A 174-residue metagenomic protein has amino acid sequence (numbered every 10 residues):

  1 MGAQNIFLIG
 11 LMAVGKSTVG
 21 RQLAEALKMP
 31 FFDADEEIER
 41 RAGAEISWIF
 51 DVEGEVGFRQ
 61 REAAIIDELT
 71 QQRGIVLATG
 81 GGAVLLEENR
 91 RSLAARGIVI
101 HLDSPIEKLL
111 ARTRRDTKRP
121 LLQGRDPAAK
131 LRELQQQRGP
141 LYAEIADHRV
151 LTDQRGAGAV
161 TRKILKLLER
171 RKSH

Functional and structural regions predicted by a protein language model:
M1-G2, Q22, A26, Q72 (+2 more regions): NTP-dependent small-molecule kinase module
L8: Hydrophobic anchor at the beta1->P-loop junction of P-loop NTPases
L11: P-loop (Walker A) phosphate-binding loop of NTP-binding proteins
S17: Walker A/P-loop
D33-A94, K118-R119, R132, L141: ATP-dependent small-molecule kinase phosphotransfer cores that center on conserved nucleotide phosphate-binding segments
G81-A83, P105-E107, R155: Short glycine-rich anion-binding loops that position phosphate/pyrophosphate groups of nucleotides and phosphorylated
A95-P140: A glycine- and Lys/Arg-enriched "phosphate-lid" helix/loop adjacent to the NTP-binding pocket of small-molecule kinases
